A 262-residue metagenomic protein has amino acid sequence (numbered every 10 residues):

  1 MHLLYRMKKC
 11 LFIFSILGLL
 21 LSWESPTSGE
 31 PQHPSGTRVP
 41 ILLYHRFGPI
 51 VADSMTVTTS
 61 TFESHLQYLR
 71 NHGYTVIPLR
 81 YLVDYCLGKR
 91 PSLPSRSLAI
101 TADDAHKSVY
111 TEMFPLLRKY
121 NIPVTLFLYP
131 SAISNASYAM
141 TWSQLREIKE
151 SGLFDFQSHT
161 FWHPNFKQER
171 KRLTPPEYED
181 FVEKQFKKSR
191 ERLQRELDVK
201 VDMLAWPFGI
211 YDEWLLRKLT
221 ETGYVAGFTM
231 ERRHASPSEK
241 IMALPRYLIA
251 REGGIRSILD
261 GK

Functional and structural regions predicted by a protein language model:
M1-C10: Positively charged n-region of N-terminal signal peptides that target proteins for export
L11-S22: Bacterial N-terminal signal peptides
W23-L98, G253-I255, D260-K262: N-terminal pre-catalytic segment of deacetylase/amide-hydrolase enzymes
T37-P49, K89, S95-L98, H106-K107 (+2 more regions): Metal-dependent polysaccharide deacetylase catalytic core of the NodB/CE4 family, i.e., the active-site-bearing domain
S97, I210-A226: Short, electropositive alpha-helical surface patch
S151, Y224-R233: Acidic, His- and aromatic-enriched active-site or binding-groove loops in soluble protein domains that engage sugars
E231-D260: A cross-kingdom marker for long, charged
